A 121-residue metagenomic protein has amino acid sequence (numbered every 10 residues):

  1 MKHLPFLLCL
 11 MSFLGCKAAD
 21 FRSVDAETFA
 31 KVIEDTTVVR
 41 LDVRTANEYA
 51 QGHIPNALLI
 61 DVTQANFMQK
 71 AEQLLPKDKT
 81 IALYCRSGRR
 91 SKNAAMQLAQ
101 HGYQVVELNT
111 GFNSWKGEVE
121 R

Functional and structural regions predicted by a protein language model:
H3, C16-V32, V38, N47-T80 (+1 more regions): Rhodanese-like catalytic fold shared by cysteine-dependent sulfurtransferases and DSP/PTP-type phosphatases
L4-F13: Sec-dependent N-terminal signal peptides
L10-M11, T45-N47: Intrinsically disordered, low-complexity boundary segments flanking structured domains
R40-D42: Structural scaffold elements adjacent to functional motifs in cytosolic proteins
Y84: Short, surface-exposed ligand- or partner-binding patches at beta-edge/loop junctions that are enriched in aromatics
